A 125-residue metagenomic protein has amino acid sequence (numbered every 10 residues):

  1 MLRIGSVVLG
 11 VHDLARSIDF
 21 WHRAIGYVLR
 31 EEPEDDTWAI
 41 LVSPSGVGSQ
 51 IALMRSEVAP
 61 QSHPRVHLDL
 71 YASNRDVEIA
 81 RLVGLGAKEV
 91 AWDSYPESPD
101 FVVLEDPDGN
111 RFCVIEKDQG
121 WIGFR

Functional and structural regions predicted by a protein language model:
M1-L2, V8-S49, G84, W92 (+1 more regions): Core segments of cupin and vicinal oxygen chelate
I4-S6, H63-L68: Eukaryotic phosphotyrosine signaling hubs
D13-L14, L68-D108: Vicinal oxygen chelate
L41-G46, L104-P107, K117: Active-site beta-strand termini and strand-to-loop segments that position acidic
S45-S49, A59-P60, S73-D76: Short, charged/polar surface micro-motifs in flexible loops or helix N-caps
Q119-R125: A short, polar/charged loop-to-alpha-helix boundary motif
